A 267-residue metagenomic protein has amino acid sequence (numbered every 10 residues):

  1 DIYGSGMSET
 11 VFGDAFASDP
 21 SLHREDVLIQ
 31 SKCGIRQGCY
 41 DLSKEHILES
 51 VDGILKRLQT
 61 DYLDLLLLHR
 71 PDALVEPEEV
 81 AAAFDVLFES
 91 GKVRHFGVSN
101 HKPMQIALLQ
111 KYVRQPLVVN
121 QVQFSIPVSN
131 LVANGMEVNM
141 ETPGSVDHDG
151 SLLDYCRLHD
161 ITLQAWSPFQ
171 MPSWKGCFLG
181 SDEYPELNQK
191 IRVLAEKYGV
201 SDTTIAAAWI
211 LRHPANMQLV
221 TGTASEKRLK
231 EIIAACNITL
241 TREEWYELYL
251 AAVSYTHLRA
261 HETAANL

Functional and structural regions predicted by a protein language model:
D1-V11, R36-D41, D72-E76, P103-M104 (+1 more regions): Acidic-and-aromatic substrate-binding clefts and catalytic sites of carbohydrate-active enzymes
D1-V27, E89, P172: N-terminal binding-site loop/beta-alpha segment at the start of enzyme catalytic domains that lines or forms
A15-R24, L55-L58, Q110-V113: Acidic (Asp/Glu)-rich catalytic clusters
E25-Q37, V122-I126: A short, structured active-site edge motif that brings together acidic residues
S43-R57: Short, acidic/polar
L58-L74: Active-site groove signature of glycoside hydrolases
P71, V75-A251: Beta/alpha (TIM)-barrel catalytic core signal, keyed to glycine-rich beta->alpha loops juxtaposed to Asp/Glu that bind
T256-T263: Conserved small/polar residues in nucleotide/adenosyl-binding loops
